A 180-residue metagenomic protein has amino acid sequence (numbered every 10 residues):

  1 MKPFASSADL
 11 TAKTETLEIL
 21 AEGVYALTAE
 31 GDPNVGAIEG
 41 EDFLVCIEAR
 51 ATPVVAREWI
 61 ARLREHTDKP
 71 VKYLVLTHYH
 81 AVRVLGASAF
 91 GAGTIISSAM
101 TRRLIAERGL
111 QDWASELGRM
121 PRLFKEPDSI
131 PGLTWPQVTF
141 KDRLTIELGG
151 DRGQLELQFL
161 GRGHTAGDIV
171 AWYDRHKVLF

Functional and structural regions predicted by a protein language model:
F4-I19: Short acidic, Pro/Gly- and aromatic-enriched capping/linker segments at domain boundaries
E15-T16, L27-T28, D128-P131, W135-Q137 (+1 more regions): Short Gly/Pro-enriched turn/cap motifs at secondary-structure boundaries
T16-R62, I169-F180: Conserved beta-strand hairpin/beta-sheet module of binuclear metal-dependent hydrolase folds, prominently
L17-V24, L123-S129, D151-L157: Short Pro/Gly-enriched beta-strand edge/turn motifs at strand-loop
A26, V45-E48, K72-V75, E156-Q158: Short catalytic-loop micro-motif centered on adjacent basic/acidic residues
G31, D42, A49-A51, H78 (+4 more regions): A mature extracytoplasmic/lumenal domain signature
V55, A61-K141, T145: Active-site HxH/HxHxD metal-binding segment of metal-dependent hydrolases
T139-Y173, V178: Core dinuclear metal-dependent hydrolase active-site scaffold
